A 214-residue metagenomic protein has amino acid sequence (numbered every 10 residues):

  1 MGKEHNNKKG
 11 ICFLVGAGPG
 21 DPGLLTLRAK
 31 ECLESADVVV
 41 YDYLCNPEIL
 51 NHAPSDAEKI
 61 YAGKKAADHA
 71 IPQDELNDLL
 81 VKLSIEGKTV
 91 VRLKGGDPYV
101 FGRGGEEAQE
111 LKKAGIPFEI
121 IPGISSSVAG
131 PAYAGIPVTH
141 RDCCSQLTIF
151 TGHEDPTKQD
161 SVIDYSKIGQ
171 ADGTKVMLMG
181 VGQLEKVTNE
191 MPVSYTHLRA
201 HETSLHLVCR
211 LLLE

Functional and structural regions predicted by a protein language model:
M1-A17, L27-I124, A129: Class I S-adenosyl-L-methionine
A17-L24, D155-D160: Short gly/ser/thr-rich secondary-structure transition/capping motifs
E34, A53-P54, I168, P192-L198: Short, conserved loop/helix-junction motifs that constitute active-site signature segments in enzyme catalytic cores
P47-E48, A66-D68, S125-A129, Q146-I149 (+3 more regions): Short gly/pro/ser/thr-enriched loop/turn and capping motifs at secondary-structure boundaries
D97-A171: Class I SAM-dependent methyltransferase SAM-binding "motif I" and its flanking Rossmann-like core
I163-S194: Conserved anion/nucleotide-ligand pocket segment
T196-T203, E214: Conserved small/polar residues in nucleotide/adenosyl-binding loops
V208-E214: Hydrophobic alpha-helical segments, chiefly the membrane-spanning helices and signal/signal-anchor peptides
